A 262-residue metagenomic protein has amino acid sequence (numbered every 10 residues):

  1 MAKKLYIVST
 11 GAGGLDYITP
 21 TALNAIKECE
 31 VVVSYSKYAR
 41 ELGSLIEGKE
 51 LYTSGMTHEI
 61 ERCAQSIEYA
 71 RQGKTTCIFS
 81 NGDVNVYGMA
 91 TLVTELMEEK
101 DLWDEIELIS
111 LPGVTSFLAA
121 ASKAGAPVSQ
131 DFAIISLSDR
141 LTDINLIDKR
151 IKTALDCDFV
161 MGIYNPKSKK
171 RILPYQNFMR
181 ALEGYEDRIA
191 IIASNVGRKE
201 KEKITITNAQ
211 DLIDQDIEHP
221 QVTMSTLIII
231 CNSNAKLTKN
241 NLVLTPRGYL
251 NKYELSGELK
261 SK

Functional and structural regions predicted by a protein language model:
M1-L108, E218, G257-S261: Class I S-adenosyl-L-methionine
K3-L5, D156-K262: A contiguous loop/helix-start segment that scaffolds small-molecule binding in enzyme catalytic cores
S9-A12, Y35-K37, S54-M56, N81-D83 (+7 more regions): Fold-independent oxyanion-binding glycine-rich loops and adjacent beta-strand/coil segments at enzyme active sites
G14, G88-F159: Class I SAM-dependent methyltransferase SAM-binding "motif I" and its flanking Rossmann-like core
T21-A25, G48-K49, V93-L96, G125 (+2 more regions): Short, solvent-exposed amphipathic alpha-helical segments in soluble enzyme and RNA/protein-processing domains
K74-S80, A126-L137, L155-C157, A209-M224: A polyampholytic, Gly/Pro-enriched intrinsically disordered region
